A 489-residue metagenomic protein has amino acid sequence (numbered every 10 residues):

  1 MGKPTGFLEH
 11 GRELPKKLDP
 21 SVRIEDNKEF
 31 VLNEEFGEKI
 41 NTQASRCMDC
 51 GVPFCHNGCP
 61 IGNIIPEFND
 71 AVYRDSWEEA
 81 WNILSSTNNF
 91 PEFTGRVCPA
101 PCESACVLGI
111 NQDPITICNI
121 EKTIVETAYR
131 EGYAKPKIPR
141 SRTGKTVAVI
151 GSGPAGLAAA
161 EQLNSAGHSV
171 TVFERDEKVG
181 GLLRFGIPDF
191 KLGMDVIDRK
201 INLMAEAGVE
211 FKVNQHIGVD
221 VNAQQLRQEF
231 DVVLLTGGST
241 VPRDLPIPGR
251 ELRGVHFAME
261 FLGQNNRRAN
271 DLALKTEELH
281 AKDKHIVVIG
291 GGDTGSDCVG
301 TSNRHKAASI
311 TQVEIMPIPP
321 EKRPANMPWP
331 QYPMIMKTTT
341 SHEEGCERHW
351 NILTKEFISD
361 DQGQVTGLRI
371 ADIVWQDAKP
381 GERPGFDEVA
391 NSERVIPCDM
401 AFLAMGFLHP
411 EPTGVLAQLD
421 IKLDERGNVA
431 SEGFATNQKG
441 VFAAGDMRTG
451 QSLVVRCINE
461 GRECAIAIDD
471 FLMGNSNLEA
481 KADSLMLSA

Functional and structural regions predicted by a protein language model:
R23-Q43, I64-R96, A100, N111-S141 (+1 more regions): Ferredoxin-type iron-sulfur electron-transfer modules in oxidoreductases and energy-metabolism complexes
W81-N88, P101, I120, L183-D231 (+1 more regions): N-terminal Rossmann-like dinucleotide/flavin-binding domain of flavoprotein oxidoreductases that bind FAD/FMN
T123-S141, R199-V219, P242-H305, L423-N437: Glycine-rich dinucleotide-binding loop and its adjacent helix/turn
S141, T146-I150, D198-I247, E356-R369 (+3 more regions): Feature captures the FAD/FMN-dependent oxidoreductase FAD-binding
T146-T171, T294-R304: N-terminal Rossmann-like FAD-binding beta1-loop-alpha1 element of flavoenzymes
H168-R184, I310-P320: Glycine-rich FAD pyrophosphate-binding loop
E251-D283, D377-Q451: FAD-site-proximal beta/loop scaffold in flavoenzymes
G295-C298, H305, M447-L478: A conserved FAD-binding loop/helix module that cradles the flavin
